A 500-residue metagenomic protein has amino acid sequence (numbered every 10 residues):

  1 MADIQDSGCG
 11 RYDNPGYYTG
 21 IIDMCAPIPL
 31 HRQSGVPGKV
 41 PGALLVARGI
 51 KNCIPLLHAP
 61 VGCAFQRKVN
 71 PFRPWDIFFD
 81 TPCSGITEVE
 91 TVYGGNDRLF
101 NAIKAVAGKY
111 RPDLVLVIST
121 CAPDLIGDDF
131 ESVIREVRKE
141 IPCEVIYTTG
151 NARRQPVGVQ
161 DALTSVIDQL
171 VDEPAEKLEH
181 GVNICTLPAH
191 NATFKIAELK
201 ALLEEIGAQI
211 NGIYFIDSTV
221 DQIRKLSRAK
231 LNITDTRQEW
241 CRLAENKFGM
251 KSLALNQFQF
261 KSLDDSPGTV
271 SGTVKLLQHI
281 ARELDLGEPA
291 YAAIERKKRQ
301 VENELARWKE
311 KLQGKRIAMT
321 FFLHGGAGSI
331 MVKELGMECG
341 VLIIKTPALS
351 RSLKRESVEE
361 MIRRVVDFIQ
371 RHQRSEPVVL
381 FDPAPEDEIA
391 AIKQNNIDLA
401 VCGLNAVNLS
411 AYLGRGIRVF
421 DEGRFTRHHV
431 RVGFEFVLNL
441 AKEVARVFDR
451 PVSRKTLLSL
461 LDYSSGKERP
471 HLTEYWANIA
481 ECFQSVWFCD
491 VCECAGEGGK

Functional and structural regions predicted by a protein language model:
M1-K500: An N-terminal assembly and electron-transfer interface module characteristic of large anaerobic redox and radical
